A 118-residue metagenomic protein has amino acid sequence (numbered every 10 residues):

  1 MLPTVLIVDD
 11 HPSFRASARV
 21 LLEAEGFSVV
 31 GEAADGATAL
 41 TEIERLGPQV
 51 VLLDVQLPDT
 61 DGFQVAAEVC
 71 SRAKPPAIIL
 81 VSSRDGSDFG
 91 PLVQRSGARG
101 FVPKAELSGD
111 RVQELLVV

Functional and structural regions predicted by a protein language model:
L2, G47-Q49, A73-A77: His-Asp phosphorelay/catalytic-motif detector in bacterial-type signaling
P12-G31: Two-component/phosphorelay signaling modules centered on CheY-like receiver
D35-T38, D61-Q64: Acidic catalytic/metal-coordinating carboxylates
L53-D54: Active-site T/S-Asp motif of two-component receiver
P58: The feature encodes the CheY-like receiver
F63-K74: Short amphipathic alpha-helix used as the core "switch/output" element in two-component signaling
Q64, R84-V102, E106, D110-E114: Alpha4 helix (beta4-alpha4-beta5 surface) of REC/receiver domains from two-component response regulators
